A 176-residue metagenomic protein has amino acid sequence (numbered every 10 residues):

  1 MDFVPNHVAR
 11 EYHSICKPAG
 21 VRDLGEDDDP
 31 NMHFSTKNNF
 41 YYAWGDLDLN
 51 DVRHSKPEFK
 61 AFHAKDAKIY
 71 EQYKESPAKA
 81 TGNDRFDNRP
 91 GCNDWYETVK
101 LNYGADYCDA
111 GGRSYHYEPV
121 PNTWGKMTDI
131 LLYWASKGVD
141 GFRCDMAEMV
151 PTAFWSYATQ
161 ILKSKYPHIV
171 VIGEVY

Functional and structural regions predicted by a protein language model:
M1-A9: Hydrophobic or amphipathic alpha-helical targeting/insertion segments
R10-G141, A147, Q160, S164-Y176: Alpha-amylase-like alpha-glycosidases and glucanotransferases acting on alpha-linked glucans and related
A147-W155: Acidic-and-aromatic substrate-binding clefts and catalytic sites of carbohydrate-active enzymes
